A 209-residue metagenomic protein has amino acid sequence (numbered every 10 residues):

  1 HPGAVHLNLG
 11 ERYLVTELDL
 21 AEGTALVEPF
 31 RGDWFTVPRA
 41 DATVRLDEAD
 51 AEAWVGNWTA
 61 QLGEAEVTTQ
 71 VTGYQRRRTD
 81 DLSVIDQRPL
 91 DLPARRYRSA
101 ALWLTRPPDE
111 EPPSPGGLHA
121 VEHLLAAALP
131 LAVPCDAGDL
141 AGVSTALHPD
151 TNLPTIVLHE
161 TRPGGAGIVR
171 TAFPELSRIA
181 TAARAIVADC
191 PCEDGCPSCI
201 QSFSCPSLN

Functional and structural regions predicted by a protein language model:
H1-C190: Extended Lys/Arg-rich polyanion-binding regions
P191-Q201: Conserved phosphate/anionic-ligand binding catalytic regions in large, soluble enzymes, centered on
I200-N209: Iron-sulfur (Fe-S) cluster-binding segments and ferredoxin-like electron-carrier domains, especially [2Fe-2S]
